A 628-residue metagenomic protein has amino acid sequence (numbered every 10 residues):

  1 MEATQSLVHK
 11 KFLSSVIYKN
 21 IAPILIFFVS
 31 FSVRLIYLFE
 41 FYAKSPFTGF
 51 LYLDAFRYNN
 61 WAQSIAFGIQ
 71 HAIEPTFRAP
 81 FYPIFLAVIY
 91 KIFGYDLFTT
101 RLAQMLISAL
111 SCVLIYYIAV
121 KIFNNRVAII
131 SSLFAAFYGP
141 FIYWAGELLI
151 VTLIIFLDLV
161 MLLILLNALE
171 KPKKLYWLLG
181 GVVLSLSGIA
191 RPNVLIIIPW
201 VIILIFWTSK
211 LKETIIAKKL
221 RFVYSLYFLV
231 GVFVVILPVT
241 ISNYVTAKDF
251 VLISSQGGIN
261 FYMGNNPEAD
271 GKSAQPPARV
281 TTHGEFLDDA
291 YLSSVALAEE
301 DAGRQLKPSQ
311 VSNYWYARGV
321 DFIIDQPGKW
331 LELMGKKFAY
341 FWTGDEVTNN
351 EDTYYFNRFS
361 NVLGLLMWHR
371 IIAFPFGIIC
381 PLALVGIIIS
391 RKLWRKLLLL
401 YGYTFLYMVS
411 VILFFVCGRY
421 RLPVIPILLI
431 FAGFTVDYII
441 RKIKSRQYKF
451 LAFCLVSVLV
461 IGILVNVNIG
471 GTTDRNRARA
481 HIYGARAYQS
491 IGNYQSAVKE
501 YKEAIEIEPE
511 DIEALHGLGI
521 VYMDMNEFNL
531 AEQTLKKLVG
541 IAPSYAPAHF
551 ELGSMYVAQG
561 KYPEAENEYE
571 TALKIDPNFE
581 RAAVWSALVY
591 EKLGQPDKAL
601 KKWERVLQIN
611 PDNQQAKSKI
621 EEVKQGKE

Functional and structural regions predicted by a protein language model:
S30-V33, A128-G139, Y143, F156 (+3 more regions): Short helix- or helix-capping micro-motifs that position conserved polar/aromatic residues at function-defining sites
R78, G146-L153: Short acidic/glycine- and proline-prone juxtamembrane loop motifs at membrane-interface regions of multi-pass membrane
T99, R304, F322, K329-L400: Membrane-interface anchor segments at the N-terminal boundary of transmembrane helices in multi-pass membrane enzymes
L102-F123, V160-I164, L382-I388: Transmembrane-helix motifs of polytopic, lipid-linked glycan transferases
L110-F137, I155-F156, L169-E170, K174-L175 (+2 more regions): Transmembrane-helix signature of polytopic, membrane-embedded enzymes that assemble or transfer cell-envelope glycans
I122-F123, M161-W177, S187, I205-E213 (+1 more regions): Membrane-interface transmembrane helices that cradle and orient dolichyl/undecaprenyl
L252-V347: Membrane-proximal stem/loop segments at transmembrane-domain junctions that anchor or position
